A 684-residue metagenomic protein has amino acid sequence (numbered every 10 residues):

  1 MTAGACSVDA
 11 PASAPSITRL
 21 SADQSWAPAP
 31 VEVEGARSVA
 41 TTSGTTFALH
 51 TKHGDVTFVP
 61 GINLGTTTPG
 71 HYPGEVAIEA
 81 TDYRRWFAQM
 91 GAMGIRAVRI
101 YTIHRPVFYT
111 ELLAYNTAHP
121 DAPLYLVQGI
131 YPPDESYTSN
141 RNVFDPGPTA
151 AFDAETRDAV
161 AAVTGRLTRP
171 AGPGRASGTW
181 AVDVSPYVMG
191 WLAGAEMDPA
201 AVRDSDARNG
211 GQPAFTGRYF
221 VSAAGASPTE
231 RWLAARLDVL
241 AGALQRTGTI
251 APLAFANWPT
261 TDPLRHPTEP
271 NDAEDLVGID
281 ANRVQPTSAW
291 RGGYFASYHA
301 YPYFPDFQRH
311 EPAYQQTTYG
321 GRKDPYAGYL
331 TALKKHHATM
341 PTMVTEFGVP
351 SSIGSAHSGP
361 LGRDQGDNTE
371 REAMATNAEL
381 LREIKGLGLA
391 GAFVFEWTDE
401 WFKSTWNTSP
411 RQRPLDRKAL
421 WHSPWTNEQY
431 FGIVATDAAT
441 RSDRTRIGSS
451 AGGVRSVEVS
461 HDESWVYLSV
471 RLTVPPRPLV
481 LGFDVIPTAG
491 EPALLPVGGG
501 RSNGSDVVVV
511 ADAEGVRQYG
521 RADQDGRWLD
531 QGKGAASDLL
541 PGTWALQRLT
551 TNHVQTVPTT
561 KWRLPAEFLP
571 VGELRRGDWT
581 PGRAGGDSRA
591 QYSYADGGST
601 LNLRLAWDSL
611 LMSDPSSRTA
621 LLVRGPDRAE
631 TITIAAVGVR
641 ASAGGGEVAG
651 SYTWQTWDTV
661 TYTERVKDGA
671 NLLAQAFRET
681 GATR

Functional and structural regions predicted by a protein language model:
S7-D9: Bacterial signal peptide processing site
A14-Q89: N-terminal carbohydrate-binding accessory modules
E79-F152, R157-V160, R236-A254, Y319: Aromatic-lined substrate-binding rim segments of carbohydrate-active enzymes
P132-D134, T138, N142-P146, D158-S227 (+1 more regions): Active-site groove signature of glycoside hydrolases
G147, A151-A154, V202-R231, H310-G320 (+1 more regions): A solvent-exposed, charged loop/short amphipathic helix patch at secondary-structure junctions
G248, E274-L361: Glycoside hydrolase catalytic-domain groove-lining segments
S355-G362, N368, E372, E383-D462 (+1 more regions): Aromatic-rich peripheral "rim/lid" segments of glycoside hydrolase catalytic domains that contact and position glycan
S450-K561, S617-G646: Surface-exposed, glycine/proline- and aromatic-rich loop segments on solvent-exposed faces across compartments
